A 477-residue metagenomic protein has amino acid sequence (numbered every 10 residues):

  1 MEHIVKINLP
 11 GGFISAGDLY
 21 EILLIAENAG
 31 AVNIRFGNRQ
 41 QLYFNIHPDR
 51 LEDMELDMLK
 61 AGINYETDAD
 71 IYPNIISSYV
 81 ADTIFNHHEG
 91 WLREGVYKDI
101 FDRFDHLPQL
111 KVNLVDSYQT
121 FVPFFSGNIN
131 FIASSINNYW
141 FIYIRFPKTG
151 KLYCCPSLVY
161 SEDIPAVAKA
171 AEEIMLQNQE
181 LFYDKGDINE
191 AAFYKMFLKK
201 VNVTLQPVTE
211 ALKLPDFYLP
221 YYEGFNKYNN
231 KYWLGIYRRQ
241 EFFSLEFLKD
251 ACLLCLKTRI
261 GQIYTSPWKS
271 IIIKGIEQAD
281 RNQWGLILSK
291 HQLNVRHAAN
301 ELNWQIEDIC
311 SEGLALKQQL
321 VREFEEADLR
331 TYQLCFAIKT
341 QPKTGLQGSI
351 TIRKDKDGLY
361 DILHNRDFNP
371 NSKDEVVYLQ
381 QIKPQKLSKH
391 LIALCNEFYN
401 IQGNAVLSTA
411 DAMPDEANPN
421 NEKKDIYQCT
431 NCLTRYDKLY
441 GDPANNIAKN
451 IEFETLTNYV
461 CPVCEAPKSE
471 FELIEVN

Functional and structural regions predicted by a protein language model:
E2-K148, G235-Y360: Small-residue-enriched alpha-helical segments and adjacent helix-cap loops that form tight helix-helix packing
F104, P108-K200, K356-A393: Mobile "lid/hinge" segments at catalytic clefts and subdomain interfaces of large enzymes
E180-W268: Long, internal scaffold/assembly segments composed of regular secondary structure
E422-D425, L456-N458: Short metal-coordination and nucleic-acid-contact micro-motifs, chiefly zinc-binding Cys/His arrays
Q428-T430, P462: Cys/His/Pro-rich metal-binding microdomains
L433, Y440, E465-A466: Cys/His-coordinated zinc-binding microdomains
K438-D442, S469-L473: Short, non-ligating residues that shape and space the ligands of small metal-coordination modules and catalytic
P443-V460: Short linker/helix segments within small regulatory modules
